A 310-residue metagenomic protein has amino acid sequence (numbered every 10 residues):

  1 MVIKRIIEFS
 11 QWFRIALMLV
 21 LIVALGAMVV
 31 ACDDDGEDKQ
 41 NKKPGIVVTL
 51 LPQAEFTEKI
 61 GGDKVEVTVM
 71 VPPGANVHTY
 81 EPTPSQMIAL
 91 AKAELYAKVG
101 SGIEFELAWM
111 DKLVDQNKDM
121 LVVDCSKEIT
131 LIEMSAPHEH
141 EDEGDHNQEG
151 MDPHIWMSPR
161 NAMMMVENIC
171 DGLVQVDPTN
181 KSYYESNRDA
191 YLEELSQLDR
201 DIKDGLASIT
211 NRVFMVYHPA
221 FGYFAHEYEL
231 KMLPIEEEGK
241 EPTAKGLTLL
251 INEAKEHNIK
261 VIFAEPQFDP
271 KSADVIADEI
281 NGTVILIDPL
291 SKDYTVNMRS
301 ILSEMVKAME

Functional and structural regions predicted by a protein language model:
M1-Q11: N-terminal secretory signal peptides that target proteins for export/translocation
V2, R14-L21, M28-E310: Extracytoplasmic metal-acquisition and chelation regions
